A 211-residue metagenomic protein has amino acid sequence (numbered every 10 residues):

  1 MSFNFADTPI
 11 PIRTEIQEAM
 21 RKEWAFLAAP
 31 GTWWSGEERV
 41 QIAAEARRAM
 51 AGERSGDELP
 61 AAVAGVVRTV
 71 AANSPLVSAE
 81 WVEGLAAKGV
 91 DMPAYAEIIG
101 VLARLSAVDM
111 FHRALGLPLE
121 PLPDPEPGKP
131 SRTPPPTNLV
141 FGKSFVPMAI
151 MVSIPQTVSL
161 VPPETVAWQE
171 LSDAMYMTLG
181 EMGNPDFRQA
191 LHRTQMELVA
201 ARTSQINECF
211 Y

Functional and structural regions predicted by a protein language model:
M1-Y211: Hydrophobic alpha-helical segments
